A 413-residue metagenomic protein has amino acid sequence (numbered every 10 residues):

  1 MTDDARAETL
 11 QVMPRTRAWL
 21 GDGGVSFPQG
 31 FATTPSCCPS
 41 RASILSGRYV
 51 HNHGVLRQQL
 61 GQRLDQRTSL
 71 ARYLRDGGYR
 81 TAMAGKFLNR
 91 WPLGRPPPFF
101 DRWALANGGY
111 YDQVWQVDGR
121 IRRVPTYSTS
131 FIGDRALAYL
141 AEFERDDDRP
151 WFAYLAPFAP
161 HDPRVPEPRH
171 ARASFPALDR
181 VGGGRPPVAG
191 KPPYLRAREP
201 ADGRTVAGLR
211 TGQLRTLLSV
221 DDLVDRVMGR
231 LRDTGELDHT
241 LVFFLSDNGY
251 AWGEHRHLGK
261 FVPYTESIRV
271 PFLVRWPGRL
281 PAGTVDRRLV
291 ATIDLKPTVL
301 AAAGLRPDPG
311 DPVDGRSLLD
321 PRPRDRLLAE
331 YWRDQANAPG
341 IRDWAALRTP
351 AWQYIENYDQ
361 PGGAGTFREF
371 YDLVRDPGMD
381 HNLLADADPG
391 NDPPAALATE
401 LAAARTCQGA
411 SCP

Functional and structural regions predicted by a protein language model:
M1-A5, L74, K86, A136 (+6 more regions): A short aromatic-rich beta-strand->coil structural motif
M1-T2, F31, F152-P157, L241-S246 (+2 more regions): Short beta-strand segments
T2, R6-A82, P98, R102 (+1 more regions): Active-site segment of extracytoplasmic enzymes that catalyze sulfate/phosphate-ester chemistry
A7-T9, G108-T126, A141-R149, Y154-V290 (+3 more regions): Active-site-proximal cap/lid insertion segments
E8-T9, C37-S40, G54, N89-L93 (+7 more regions): Short catalytic/ligand-binding loop motif for oxyanion handling, primarily in non-cytosolic enzymes, centered on
D22-P28, D76-A82, P98-D101, D146-A153 (+2 more regions): Loop/turn elements at helix/coil->beta-strand transitions in domains of secreted/extracellular proteins
Q59-N89, G119-P125, T129-I132, A138-E142: Long, well-ordered early-domain segments
D101-R102, N248-E254, A291-K296, L300-L373 (+2 more regions): C-terminal cap/loop subdomain of S1 sulfatases and analogous C-terminal strand-loop tails that border
